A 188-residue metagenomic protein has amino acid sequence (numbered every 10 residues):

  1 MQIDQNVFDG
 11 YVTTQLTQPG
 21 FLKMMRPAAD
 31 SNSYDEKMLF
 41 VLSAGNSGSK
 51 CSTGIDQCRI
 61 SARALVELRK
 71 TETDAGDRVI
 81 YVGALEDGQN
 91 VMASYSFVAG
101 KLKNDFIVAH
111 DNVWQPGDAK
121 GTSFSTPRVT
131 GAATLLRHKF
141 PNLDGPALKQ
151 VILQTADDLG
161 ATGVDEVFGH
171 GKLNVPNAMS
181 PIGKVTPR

Functional and structural regions predicted by a protein language model:
M1-D74, P116-P127, K139: Substrate-binding/access-modulating region of protease and related hydrolase catalytic domains
I3, A109-D111, I152, A156: Short, small-residue-rich loop/turn micro-motifs
G20-P27, D74-D77, R128-G131, L135 (+3 more regions): Extracytoplasmic/secreted proteins, especially bacterial periplasmic and envelope-associated proteins
N46, T122, A132, H170-K172: Gly/Ser/Thr-rich helix-start
S47-G48, E86-Q89, D157-L159: Acidic glycine-/aspartate-rich tracts in secreted/extracellular proteins
T53-D56, M92-Y95, G163-V164: Short aromatic-enriched loop/helix-cap "lid" or pocket-rim segments at secondary-structure transitions that line
A62-H138, N142: Extracellular S/T/G-rich loop segment that most often corresponds to the catalytic His/Ser-adjacent loop
R78-Y81, H138-R188: C-terminal subdomain of the subtilisin-like protease fold in secreted/lumenal serine endopeptidases
